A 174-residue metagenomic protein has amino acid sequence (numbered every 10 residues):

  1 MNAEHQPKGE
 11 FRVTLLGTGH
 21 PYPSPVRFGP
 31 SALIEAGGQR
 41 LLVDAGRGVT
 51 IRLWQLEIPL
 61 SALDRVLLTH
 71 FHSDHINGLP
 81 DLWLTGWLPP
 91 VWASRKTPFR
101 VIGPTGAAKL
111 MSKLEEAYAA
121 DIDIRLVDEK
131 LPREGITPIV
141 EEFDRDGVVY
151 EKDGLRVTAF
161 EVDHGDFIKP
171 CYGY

Functional and structural regions predicted by a protein language model:
M1-G173: Binuclear metal-dependent hydrolase catalytic cores
